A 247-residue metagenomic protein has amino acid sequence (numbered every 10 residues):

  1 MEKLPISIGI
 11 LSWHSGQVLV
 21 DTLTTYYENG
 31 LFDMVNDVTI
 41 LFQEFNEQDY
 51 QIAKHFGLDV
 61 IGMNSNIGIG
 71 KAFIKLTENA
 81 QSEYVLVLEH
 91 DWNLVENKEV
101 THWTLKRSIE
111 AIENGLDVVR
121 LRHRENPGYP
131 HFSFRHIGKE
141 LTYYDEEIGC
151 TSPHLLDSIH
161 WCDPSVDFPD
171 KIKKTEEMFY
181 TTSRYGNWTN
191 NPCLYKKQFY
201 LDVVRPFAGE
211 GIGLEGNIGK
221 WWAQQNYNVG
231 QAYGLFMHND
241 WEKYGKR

Functional and structural regions predicted by a protein language model:
M1-T24: N-proximal low-complexity "stem/linker" segments adjacent to membrane-targeting elements
D21, I159, V166-R247: C-terminal catalytic/acceptor-binding lobe
Y26-I61: Acidic donor-binding segment of Leloir-type glycosyltransferases
N64-N79: Glycine-rich, basic loop-to-helix element that forms the pyrophosphate-binding segment of sugar-nucleotide handling
I67, W92-L94: Acidic metal-phosphate-binding loop of nucleotide-sugar-dependent transferases
V85: Short aromatic/hydrophobic "clamp" motif used to bind/position activated sugar donors
L88-H90: Catalytic metal- and UDP-sugar-binding loop of GT-A-like glycosyltransferases, i.e., residues flanking the conserved
E96-L121, E125: Conserved donor-nucleotide/metal-binding helix-loop-beta segment in metal-dependent transferases, i.e., the alpha-helix
